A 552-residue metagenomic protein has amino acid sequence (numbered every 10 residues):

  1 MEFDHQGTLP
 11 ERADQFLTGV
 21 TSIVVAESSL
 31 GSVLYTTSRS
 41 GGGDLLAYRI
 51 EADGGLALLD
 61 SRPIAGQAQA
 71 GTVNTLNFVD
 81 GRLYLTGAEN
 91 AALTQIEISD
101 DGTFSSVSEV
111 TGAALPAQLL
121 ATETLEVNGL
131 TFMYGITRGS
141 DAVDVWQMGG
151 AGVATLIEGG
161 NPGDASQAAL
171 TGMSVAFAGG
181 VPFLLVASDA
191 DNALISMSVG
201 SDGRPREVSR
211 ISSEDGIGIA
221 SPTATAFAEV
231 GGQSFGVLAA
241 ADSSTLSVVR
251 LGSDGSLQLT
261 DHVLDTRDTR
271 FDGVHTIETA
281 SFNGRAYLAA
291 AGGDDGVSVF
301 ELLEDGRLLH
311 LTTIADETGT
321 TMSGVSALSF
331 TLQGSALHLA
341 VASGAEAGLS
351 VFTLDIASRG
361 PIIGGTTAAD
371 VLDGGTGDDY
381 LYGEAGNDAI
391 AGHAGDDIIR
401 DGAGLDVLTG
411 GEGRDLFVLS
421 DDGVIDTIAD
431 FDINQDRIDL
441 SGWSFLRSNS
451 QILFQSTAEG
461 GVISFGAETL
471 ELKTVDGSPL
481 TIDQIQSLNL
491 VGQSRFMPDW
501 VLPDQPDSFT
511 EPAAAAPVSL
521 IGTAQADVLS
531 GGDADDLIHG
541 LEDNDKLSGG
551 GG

Functional and structural regions predicted by a protein language model:
M1-E2, G360-P361, T367, I425 (+3 more regions): GD-rich hexapeptide-repeat beta-solenoids
M1-R359: Feature marking well-ordered beta-strand scaffolds used for ligand recognition
G41, N90, V424, W443-F445 (+2 more regions): Residue-level signature for short turns and capping positions that connect secondary-structure elements
R62-P63, V110, V263, G364-A369 (+2 more regions): Short intrinsically disordered coil segments
R82, Q435-R437, T469: Structural motif
S212, L264, D439, S464 (+1 more regions): Generic structural detector for well-ordered beta-strands
L339-A342, L354-P361, S456-S519: Low-complexity acidic/polar repeat-biased segments
A369-D373, D378-S450, I521, A526-S530 (+1 more regions): Acidic, glycine-rich calcium-binding repeat modules characteristic of RTX/beta-roll and related beta-solenoid repeat
